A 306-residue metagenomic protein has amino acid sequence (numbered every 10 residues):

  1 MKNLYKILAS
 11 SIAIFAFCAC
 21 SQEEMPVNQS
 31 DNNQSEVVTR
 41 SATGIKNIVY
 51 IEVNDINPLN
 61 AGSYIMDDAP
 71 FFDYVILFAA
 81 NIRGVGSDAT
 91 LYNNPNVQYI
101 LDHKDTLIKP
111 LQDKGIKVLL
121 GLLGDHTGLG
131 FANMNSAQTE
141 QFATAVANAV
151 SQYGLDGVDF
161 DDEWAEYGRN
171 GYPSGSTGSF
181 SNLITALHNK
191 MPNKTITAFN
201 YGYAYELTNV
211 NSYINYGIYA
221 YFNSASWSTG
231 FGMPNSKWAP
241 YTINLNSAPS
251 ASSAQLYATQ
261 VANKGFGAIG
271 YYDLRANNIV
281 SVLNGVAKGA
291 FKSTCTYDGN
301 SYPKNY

Functional and structural regions predicted by a protein language model:
M1-N32: Bacterial Sec-dependent N-terminal signal peptides
C20-Y306: Secreted glycan hydrolases and related glycan-binding modules that recognize and/or cleave
